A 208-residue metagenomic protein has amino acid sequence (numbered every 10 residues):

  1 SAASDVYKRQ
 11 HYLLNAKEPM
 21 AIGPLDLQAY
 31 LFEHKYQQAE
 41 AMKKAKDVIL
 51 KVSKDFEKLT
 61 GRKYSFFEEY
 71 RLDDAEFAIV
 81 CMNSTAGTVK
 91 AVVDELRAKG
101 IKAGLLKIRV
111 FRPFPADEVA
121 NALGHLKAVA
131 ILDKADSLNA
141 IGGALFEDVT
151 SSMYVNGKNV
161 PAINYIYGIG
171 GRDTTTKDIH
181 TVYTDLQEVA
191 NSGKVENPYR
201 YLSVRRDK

Functional and structural regions predicted by a protein language model:
S1-E68: Conformationally flexible catalytic loops at phosphate/diphosphate-handling active centers
V48-Y64, C81-V89, I108-A116: A general structural motif
F66, D73-I101, F114-N121: Redox- and metal-dependent alpha/beta enzyme cores, enriched for Fe-S-associated oxidoreductases and cofactor-handling
A91-K99, A120-G124, L145-T150, Y154 (+1 more regions): Short, solvent-exposed amphipathic alpha-helical segments in soluble enzyme and RNA/protein-processing domains
F114-D117, H125-A128, L132-K134, G143: Active-site cofactor/cluster-binding pocket
D133-K208: Peripheral docking tails and interdomain loops at the edges of cofactor- or intermediate-handling domains
